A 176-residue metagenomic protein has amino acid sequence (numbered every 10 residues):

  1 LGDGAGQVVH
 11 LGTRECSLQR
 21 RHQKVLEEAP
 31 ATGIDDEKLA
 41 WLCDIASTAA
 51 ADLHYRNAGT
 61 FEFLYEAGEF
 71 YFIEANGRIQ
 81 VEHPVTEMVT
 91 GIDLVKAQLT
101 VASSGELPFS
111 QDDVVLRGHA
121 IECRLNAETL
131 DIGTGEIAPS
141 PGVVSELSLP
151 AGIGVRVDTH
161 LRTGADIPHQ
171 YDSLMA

Functional and structural regions predicted by a protein language model:
L1-A176: ATP-dependent carboxylate activation and anion-phosphoryl transfer catalytic cores that bind Mg-ATP to form
